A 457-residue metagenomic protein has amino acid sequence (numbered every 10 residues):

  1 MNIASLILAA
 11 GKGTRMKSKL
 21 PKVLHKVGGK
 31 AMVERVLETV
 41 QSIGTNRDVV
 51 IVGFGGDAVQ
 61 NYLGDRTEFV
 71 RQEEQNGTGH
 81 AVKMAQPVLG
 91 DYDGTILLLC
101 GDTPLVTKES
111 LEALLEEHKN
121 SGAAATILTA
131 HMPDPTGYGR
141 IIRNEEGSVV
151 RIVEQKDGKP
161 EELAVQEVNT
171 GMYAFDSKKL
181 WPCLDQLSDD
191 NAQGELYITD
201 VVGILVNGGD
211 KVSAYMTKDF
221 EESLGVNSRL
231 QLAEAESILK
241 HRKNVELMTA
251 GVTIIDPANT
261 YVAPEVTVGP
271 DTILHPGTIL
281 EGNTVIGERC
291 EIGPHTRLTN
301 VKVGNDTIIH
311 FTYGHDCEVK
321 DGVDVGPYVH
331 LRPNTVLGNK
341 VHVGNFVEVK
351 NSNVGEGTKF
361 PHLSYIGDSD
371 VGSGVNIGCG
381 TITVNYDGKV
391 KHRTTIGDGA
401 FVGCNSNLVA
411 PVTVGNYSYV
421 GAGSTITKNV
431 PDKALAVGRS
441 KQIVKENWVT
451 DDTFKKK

Functional and structural regions predicted by a protein language model:
M1, K30-C100, P104-E116, N120 (+1 more regions): Conserved N-terminal catalytic core of the sugar/cofactor nucleotidyltransferase
M1-S18: N-terminal nucleotide-binding beta1-loop-alpha1 segment
I3-A4, L37, R47, Q86 (+7 more regions): Catalytic cores of nucleotide-enabled group-transfer and carboxylate-activating enzymes in metabolic and assembly-line
K19-R35: Short catalytic helix/loop segments, enriched in acidic residues and glycine and frequently bearing histidine
D57, V106-A192: Conserved core of the sugar-phosphate nucleotidyltransferase
Q166-G269: Conserved alpha/beta core of the MobA/IspD/sugar-nucleotide pyrophosphorylase nucleotidyltransferase superfamily
A263-T335: Acidic, glycine-rich loop-and-beta core segments that form the ion-binding/anion-interacting portion of active sites
K302, I308-K457: Glycine-rich hexapeptide-repeat left-handed beta-helix
